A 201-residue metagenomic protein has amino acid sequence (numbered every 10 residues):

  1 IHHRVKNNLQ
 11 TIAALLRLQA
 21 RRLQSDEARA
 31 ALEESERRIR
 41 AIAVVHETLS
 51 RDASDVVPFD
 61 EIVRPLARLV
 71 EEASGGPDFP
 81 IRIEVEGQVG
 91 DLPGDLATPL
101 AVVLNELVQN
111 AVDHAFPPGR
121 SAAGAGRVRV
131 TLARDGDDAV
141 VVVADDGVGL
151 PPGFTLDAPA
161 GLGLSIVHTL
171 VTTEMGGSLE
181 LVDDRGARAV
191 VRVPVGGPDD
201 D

Functional and structural regions predicted by a protein language model:
H2, Q24, V57, G75-E106 (+2 more regions): Conserved short strand/loop->alpha-helix "switch" segment adjacent to the catalytic nucleotide/phosphoryl-transfer site
L16-A30, A53: Short acidic helix/loop segment immediately C-terminal to the autophosphorylated histidine in two-component histidine
L32-R40, V44, T48, V56-A73: Short beta-to-alpha transition helix within the HATPase_c
A123-D137: Short beta-strand/loop element within the Bergerat-fold HATPase_c
R127, D138, G149, D184-V190: Glycine-rich nucleotide-binding loop
D138-L164: Glycine-rich/acidic phosphate-handling loop/turn and adjacent ATP-lid/helix of nucleotide-binding kinase/ATPase domains
I166-G176: Conserved glycine-/histidine-rich ATP-lid loop and adjacent helix of the Bergerat-fold HATPase_c
E174-D183, R188: Glycine-rich ATP-binding loops of the HATPase_c
